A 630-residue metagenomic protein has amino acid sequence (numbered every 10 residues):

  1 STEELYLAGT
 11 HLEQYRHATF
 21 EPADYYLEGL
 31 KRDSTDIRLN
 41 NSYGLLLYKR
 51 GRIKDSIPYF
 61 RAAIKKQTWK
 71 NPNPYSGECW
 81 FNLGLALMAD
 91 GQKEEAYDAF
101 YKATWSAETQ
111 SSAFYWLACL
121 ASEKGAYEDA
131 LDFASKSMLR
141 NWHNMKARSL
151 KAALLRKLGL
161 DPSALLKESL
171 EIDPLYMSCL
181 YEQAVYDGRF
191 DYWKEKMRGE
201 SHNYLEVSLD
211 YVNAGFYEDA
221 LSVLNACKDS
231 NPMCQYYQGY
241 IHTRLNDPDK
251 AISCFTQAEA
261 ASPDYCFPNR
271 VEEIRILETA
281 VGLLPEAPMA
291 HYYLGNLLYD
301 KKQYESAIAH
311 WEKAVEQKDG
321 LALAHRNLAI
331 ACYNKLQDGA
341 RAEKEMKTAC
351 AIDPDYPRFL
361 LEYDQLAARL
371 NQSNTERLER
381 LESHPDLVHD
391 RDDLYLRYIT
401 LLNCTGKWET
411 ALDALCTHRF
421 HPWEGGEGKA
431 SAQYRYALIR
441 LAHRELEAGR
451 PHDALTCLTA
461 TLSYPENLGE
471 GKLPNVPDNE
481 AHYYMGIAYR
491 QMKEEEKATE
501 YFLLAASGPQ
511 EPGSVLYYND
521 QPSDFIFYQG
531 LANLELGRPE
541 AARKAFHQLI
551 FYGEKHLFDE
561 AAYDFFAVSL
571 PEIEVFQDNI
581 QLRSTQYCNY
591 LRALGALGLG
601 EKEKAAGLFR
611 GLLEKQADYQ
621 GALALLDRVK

Functional and structural regions predicted by a protein language model:
E3-E4, R38, E78, S112 (+15 more regions): Start-of-helix register in tetratricopeptide repeats
T10-H11, L45, L85, C119 (+13 more regions): Residue-level recognition of tetratricopeptide repeat
Y15-R16, R50, D90, K124 (+12 more regions): Structural motif corresponding to the intra-repeat A-B loop/turn of tetratricopeptide repeats
Y26, F60, F100, A134 (+13 more regions): Hydrophobic/aromatic packing residues within the alpha-helices of TPR/SEL1-like helical repeat arrays
R32, K66-P72, S106, R140 (+13 more regions): Structural marker of alpha-solenoid helical repeat scaffolds
D36, K70, S76, Q110 (+16 more regions): Residue-level recognition of tetratricopeptide repeat
